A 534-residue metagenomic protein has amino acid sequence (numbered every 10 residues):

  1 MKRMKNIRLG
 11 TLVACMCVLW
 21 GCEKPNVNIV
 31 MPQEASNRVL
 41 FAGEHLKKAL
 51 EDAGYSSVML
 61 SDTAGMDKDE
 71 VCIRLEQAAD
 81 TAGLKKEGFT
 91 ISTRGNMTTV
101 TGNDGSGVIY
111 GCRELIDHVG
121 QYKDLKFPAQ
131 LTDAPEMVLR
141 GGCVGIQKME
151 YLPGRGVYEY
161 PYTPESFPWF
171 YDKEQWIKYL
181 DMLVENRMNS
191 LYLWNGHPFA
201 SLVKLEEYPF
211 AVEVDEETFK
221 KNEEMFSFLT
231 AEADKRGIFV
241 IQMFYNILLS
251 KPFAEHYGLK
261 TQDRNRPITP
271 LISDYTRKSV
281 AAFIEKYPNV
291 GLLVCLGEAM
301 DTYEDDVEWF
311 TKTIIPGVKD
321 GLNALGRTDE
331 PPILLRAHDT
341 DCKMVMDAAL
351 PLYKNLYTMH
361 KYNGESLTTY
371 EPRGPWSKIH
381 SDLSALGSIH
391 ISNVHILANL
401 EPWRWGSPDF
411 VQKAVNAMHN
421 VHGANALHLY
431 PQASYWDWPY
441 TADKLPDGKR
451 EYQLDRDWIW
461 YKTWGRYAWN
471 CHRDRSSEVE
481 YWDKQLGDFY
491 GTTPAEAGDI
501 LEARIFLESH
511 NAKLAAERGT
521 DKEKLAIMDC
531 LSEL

Functional and structural regions predicted by a protein language model:
K2-T11: Bacterial N-terminal signal peptides that target proteins for export
A14, V18-V27: Bacterial Sec-dependent signal peptides at the C-terminal "C-region" and cleavage site
E34, A42-H45, A49, T81-G88 (+2 more regions): Feature activates predominantly on carbohydrate-active enzymes
A42-T63: N-terminal segment of the mature soluble domain
S56-T63, D124-P128, W194, L296 (+1 more regions): Surface-exposed patches in mature extracellular/periplasmic domains of secreted proteins
V58-K85: Short, well-ordered secondary-structure micro-motifs within conserved domains or adaptor modules
Y122, W169, N189, E213 (+4 more regions): Catalytic-core regions of glycoside hydrolase
D483-L534: C-terminal functional modules
